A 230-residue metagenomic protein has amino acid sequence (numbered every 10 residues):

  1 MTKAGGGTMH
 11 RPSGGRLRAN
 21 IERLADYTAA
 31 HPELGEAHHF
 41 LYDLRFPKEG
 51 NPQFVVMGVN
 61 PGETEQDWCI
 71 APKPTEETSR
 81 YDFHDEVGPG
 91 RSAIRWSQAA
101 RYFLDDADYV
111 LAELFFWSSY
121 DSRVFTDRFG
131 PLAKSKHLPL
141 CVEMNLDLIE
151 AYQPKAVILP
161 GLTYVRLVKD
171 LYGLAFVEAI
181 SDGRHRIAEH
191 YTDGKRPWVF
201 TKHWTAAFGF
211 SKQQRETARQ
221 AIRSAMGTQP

Functional and structural regions predicted by a protein language model:
M1-P89, C141-L148, E189, G227-P230: Active-site and ligand/interface coordination hotspots across diverse enzymes and nucleic-acid-associated assemblies
T2-A29, L132-V142, R166-P230: C-terminal capping/extension of enzyme domains
P52-F54, D105-D108, H190-V199: Beta-strand-turn-beta hairpins that frame and shape the catalytic cleft of phosphate-ester-processing enzymes
V59-T64, F115-S119, L162-R166, H203-A207: Short, solvent-exposed loop/turn segments at secondary-structure junctions
Q66-C69, D121-V124, G161, L167-Y172 (+1 more regions): A short acidic (Asp/Glu
E77-R91, S118-L138: Surface-exposed cleft-lining segments at the edges of enzyme active sites
P89-T126: Short, surface-exposed acidic-centric catalytic microdomains
N145-P160: Proline-aspartate-enriched helix->loop->beta-strand connector
